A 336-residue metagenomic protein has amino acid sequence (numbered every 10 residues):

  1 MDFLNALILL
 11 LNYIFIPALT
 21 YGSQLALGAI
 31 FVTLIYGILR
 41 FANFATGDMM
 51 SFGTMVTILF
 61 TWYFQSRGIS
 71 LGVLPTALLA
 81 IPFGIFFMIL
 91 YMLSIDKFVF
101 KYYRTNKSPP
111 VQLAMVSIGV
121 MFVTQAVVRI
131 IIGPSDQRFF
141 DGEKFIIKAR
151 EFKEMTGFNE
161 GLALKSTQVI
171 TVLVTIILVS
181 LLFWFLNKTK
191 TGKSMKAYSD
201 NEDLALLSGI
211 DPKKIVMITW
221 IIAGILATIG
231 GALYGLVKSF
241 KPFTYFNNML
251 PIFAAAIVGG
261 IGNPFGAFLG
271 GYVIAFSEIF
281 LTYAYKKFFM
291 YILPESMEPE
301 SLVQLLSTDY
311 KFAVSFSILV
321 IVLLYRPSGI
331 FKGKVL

Functional and structural regions predicted by a protein language model:
M1-G28, V56, R67-L79, N106-V111 (+5 more regions): Membrane-interfacial amphipathic/re-entrant helices at transmembrane-helix boundaries
N5-Q24, F185-K190, V216-G262, I279-F288 (+1 more regions): Inter-helical junctions in multi-pass inner-membrane proteins, predominant in energy-converting antiporter-like
L9-L10, D136, D200-L207, D211-K214 (+1 more regions): Cytosolic-side transmembrane-helix boundaries in multi-pass membrane proteins
L10-F60, S94, F98-Q112, D203 (+1 more regions): Single transmembrane alpha-helix segments in multi-pass membrane proteins
I38-L39, T46-S94, G161, F288-V303: Membrane-embedded helix boundary and interhelical linker motif in transport proteins
G68-V120, L269-V273, E278, L323-P327: Alpha-helical transmembrane segments within multi-pass membrane transporters and channels
Y102-Y103, V111-K188, Y283-D309, K334-V335: Transmembrane helix-bundle core of multi-pass membrane transporters and related energy-transducing complexes
E160-F240, Y245, A267-L269: Helix-loop-helix "hairpin" substructures at the membrane interface of multi-pass membrane proteins
